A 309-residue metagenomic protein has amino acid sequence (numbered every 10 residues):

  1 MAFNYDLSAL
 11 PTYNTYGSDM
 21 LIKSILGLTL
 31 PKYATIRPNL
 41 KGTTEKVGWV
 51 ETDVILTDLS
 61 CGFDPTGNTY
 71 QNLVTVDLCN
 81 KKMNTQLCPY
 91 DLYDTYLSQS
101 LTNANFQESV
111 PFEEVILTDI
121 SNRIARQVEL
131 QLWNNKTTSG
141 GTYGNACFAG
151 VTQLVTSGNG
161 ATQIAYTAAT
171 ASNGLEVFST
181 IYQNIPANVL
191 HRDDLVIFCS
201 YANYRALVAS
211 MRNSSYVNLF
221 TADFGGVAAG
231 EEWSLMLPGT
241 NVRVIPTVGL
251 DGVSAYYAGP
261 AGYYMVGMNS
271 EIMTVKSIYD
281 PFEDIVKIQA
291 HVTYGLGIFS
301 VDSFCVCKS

Functional and structural regions predicted by a protein language model:
A2-V54, F148-A169, N173, A209-S309: Sequence/fold signature of self-assembling virion shell proteins
V54-T118: Long, hydrophobic/aromatic-enriched structural stretches that serve as scaffold segments
P89, V155, Y201-N203, V292: Short, flexible loop/turn elements at secondary-structure junctions
T95-Y96, E129, A206-V208: Short helix/loop capping segments that flank catalytic or ligand/cofactor-binding pockets
S98-Q183, S309: Alpha-helical scaffold segments that mediate packing/assembly in large oligomeric complexes
E113, I197-S200, P281: Active-site-proximal structural scaffolding
A125, E129-L130, Y201, V248-L250: Internal mixed-charge
E176-D223: Ordered core of a single globular domain
